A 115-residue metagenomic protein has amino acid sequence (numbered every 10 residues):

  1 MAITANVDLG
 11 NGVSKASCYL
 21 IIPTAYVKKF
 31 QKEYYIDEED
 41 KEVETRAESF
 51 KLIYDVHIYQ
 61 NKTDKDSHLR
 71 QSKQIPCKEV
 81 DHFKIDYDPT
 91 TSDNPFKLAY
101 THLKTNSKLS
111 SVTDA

Functional and structural regions predicted by a protein language model:
M1-I53, N61-A115: Viral virion structural and adsorption modules
